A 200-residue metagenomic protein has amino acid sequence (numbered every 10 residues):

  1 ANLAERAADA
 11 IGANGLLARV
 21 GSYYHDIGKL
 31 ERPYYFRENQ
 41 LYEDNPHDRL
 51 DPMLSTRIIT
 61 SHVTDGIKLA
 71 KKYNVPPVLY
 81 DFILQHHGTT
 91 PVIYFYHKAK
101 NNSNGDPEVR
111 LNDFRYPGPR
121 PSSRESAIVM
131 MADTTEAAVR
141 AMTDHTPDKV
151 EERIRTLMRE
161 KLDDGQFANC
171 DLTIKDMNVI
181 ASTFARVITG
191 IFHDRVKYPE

Functional and structural regions predicted by a protein language model:
A1-P147, E151-T156, E160-D164: Divalent metal-dependent catalytic cores for phosphoryl transfer on phosphate-bearing substrates
L162-E200: Long, hydrophobic alpha-helical segments that serve as membrane-spanning/inserting helices
